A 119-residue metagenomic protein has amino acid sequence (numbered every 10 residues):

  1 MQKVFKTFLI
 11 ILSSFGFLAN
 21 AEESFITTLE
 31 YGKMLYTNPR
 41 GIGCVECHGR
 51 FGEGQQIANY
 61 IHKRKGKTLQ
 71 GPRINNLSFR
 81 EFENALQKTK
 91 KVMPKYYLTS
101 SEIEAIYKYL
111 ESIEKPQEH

Functional and structural regions predicted by a protein language model:
Q2-I11: Sec-dependent signal peptide recognition, specifically the positively charged N-region followed immediately by
L12-A19: Hydrophobic h-region of N-terminal signal peptides that target proteins for export in Gram-negative bacteria
A19-P39: Electrostatic cytochrome c docking/interface patches
T27-M34, E81, S101, A105-K108: Extracytoplasmic/secreted proteins, especially bacterial periplasmic and envelope-associated proteins
G32, R40-G52, I106: The canonical Cys-X-X-Cys-His
V45-A85: Gly/Gly-Pro-rich "capping" loops immediately C-terminal to redox-active cysteine motifs in periplasmic/lumenal
K95-H119: C-terminal capping alpha-helices of c-type cytochrome domains
